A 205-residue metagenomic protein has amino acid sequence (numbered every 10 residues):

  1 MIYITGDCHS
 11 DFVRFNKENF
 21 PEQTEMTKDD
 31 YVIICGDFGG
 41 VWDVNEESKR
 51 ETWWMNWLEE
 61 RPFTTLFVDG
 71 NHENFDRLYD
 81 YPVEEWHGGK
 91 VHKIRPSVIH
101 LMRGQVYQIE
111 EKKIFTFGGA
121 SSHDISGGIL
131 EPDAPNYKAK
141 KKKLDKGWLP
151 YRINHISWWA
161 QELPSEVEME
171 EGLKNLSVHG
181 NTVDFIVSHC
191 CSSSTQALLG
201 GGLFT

Functional and structural regions predicted by a protein language model:
M1-Y3: Extreme N-terminal starter segment of soluble prokaryotic enzymes
T5, S10-I109: Core catalytic region of metal-dependent phosphoesterases/phosphodiesterases, especially metallo-beta-lactamase-like
C8, G39, D43-M55, V178-T205: Active-site-proximal segments of metal-dependent phosphoesterases and phosphodiesterases across multiple
Q23, T52-W53, D80, W86-H87 (+4 more regions): Residue-level signature of transmembrane alpha-helix interfaces in integral membrane proteins
P96, K112-G201: Active-site-proximal loop/helix segment associated with metal-binding centers of metalloenzymes
